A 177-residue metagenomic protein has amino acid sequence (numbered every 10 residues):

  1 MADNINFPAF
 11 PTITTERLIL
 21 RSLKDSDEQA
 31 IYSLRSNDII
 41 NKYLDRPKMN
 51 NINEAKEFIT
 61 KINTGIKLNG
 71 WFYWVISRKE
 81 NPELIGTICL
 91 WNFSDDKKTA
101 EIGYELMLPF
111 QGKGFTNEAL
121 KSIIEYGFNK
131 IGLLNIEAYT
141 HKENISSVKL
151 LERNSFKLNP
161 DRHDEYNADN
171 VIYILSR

Functional and structural regions predicted by a protein language model:
M1-K42, S77-R177: Acyl-donor (CoA/ACP) binding surface of acyl/acetyltransferases
Y32, R46-P47, L68: Short, surface-exposed helix-loop/turn micro-motifs enriched in polar/charged residues
I39-K61: Conserved GNAT-fold acetyl-CoA-binding loop/helix
R46, W71-W74, W91: Tryptophan-centered motif/residue detector
K48-N51, G65, D95, T140: Alpha-helix initiation/capping motif
I62-V75: A short helix-loop-beta-strand connector motif used in the catalytic cores of GNAT acetyltransferases and, in some
